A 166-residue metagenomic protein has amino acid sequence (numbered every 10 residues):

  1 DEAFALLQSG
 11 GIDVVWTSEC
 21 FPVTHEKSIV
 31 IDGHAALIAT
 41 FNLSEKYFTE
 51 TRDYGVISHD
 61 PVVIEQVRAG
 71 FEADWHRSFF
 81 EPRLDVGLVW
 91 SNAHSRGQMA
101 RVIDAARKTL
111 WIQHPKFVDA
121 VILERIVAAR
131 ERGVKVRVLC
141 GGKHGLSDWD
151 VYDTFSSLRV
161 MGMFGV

Functional and structural regions predicted by a protein language model:
D1-V166: Charged, low-complexity intrinsically disordered terminal segments
